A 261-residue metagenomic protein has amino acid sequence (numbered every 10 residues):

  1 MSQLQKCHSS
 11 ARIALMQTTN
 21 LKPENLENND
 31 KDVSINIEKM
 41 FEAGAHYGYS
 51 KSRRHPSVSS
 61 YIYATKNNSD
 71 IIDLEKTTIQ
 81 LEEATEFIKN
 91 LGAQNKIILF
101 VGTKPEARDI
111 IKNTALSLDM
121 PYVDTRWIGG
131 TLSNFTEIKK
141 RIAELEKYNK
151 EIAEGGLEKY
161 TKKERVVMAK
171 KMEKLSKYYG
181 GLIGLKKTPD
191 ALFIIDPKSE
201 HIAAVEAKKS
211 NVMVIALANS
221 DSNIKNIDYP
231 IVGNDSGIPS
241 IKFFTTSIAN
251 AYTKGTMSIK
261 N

Functional and structural regions predicted by a protein language model:
Q17-K96, T103-E151, R165, L185 (+1 more regions): N-terminal cationic and glycine-rich segments that engage phosphates or anionic surfaces
N29, K39, K51, E137 (+5 more regions): Replace "in large, NTP-powered and nucleic-acid-processing enzymes" with "in large, NTP-powered factors and other
G44, F100, L192, F244: Residue-level signature of catalytic and energy-coupling elements of molecular machines, predominantly ATP/GTP-dependent
A45, K76, T103-E106, T125-L132 (+4 more regions): Short, ordered loop/turn segments at secondary-structure junctions
G130-E164, A169-K174, D235-S236, I241-I259: Conserved phosphate-handling catalytic cores of large alpha/beta enzymes
I202-E206, S210-I259: Short glycine/threonine-rich loop/turn motifs
